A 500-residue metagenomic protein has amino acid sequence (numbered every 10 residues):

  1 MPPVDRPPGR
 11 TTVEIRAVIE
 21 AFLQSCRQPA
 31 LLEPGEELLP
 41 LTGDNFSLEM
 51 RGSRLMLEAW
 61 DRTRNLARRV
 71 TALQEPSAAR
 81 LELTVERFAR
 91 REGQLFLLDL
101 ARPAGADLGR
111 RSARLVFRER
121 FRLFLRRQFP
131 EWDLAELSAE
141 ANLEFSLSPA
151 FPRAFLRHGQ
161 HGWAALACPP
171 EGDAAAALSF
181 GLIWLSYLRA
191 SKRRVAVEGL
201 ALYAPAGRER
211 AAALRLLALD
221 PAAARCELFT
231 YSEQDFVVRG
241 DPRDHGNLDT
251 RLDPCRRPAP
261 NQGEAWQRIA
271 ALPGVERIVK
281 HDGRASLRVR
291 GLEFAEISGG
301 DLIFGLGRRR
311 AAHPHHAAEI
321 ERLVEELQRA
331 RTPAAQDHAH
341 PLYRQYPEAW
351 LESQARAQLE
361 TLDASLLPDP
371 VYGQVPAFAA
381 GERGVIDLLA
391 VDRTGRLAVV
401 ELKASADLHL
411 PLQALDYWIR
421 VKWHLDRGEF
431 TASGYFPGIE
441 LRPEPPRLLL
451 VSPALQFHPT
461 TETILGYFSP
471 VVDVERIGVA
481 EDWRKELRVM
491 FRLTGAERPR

Functional and structural regions predicted by a protein language model:
M1-R500: Charged, terminal alpha-helix-loop-beta segments that serve as non-catalytic nucleic-acid engagement and/or assembly
